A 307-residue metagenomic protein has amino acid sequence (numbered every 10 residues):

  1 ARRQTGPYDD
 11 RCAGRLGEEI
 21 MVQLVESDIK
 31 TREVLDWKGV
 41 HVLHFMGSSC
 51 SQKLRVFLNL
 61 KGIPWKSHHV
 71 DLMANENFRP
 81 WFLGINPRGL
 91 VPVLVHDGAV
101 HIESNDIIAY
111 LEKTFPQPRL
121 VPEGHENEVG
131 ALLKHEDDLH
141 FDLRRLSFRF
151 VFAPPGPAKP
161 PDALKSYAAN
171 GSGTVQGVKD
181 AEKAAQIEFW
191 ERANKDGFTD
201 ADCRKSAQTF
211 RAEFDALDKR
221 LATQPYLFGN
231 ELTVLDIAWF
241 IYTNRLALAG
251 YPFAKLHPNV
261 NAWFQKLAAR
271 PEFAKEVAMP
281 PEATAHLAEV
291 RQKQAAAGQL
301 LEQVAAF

Functional and structural regions predicted by a protein language model:
T5-D10: Short, low-complexity intrinsically disordered segments enriched in A/P/G/S/L with frequent Arg, especially at protein
G14, W37-K38, R55, P64-H68 (+6 more regions): N-terminal start-of-chain detector that recognizes signal peptides and the immediate post-cleavage beginning
G14-K183, Q294, V304-F307: GST-like domain detector, emphasizing the conserved glutathione-binding G-site in the N-terminal thioredoxin-like
V22-E26, T31-W37, H41-H44, Q52 (+2 more regions): C-terminal or late-domain output modules
P80, G84, A109, K113 (+7 more regions): Charged/polar, solvent-exposed surface patches and flexible loops
F141-Q265: GST-like fold's C-terminal all-alpha helical module
